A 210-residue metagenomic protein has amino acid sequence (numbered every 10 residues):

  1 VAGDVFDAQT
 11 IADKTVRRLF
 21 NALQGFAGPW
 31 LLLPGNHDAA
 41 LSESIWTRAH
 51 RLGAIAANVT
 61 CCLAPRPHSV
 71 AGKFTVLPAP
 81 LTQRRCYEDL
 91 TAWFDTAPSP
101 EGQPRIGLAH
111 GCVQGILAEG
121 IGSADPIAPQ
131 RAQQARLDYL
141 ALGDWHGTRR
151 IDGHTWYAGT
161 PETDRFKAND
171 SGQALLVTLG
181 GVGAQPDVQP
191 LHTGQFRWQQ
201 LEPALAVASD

Functional and structural regions predicted by a protein language model:
V1-P67, Q133, L137: Core catalytic region of metal-dependent phosphoesterases/phosphodiesterases, especially metallo-beta-lactamase-like
D4, L19, G35, V76 (+4 more regions): Divalent metal-coordination and catalytic microenvironments
D7-T10, N36-T47, H68-S69, Q83-C86 (+3 more regions): Active-site environment of divalent metal-dependent phosphoester hydrolases
P29-L31, P104-I106, D138-Y139, H154: Proline-centered loop/turn at the N-terminus of a beta-strand
K73-Q83, R105-C112, W156-G159: Active-site-proximal beta-strand elements of phosphoester/diester hydrolases
Q83, E88, S99-L137: Active-site-proximal segments of metal-dependent phosphoesterases and phosphodiesterases across multiple
E119-A184: Conserved beta-sheet core of the metallophosphoesterase superfamily
L179-D210: A short C-terminal boundary segment appended to hydrolase-like catalytic domains
